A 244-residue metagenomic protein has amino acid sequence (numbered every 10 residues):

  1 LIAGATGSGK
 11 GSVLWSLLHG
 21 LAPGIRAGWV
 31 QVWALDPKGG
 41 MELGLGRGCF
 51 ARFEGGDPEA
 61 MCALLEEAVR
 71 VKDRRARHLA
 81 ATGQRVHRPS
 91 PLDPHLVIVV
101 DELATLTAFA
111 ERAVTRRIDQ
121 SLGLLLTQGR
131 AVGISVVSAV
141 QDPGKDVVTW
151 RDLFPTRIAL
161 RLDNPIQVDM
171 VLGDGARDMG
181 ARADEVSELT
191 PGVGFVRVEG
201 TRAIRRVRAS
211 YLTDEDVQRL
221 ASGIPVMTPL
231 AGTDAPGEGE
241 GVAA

Functional and structural regions predicted by a protein language model:
L1-T82, D93-D169, D174-G180, E215-Q218 (+1 more regions): P-loop NTPase catalytic phosphate-binding loop
A81-T82, Q141-K145, D184-L189, T201-R208: A general structural signal for short secondary-structure boundary/capping elements
Q84-S90: Conserved alpha-helical scaffold flanking the Walker A/P-loop in AAA+ ATPase domains
F109, D119, D152-I158, E188-A244: Conserved P-loop NTPase motor module
R177-V193: Conserved C-terminal "switch" segment of AAA+ ATPases
